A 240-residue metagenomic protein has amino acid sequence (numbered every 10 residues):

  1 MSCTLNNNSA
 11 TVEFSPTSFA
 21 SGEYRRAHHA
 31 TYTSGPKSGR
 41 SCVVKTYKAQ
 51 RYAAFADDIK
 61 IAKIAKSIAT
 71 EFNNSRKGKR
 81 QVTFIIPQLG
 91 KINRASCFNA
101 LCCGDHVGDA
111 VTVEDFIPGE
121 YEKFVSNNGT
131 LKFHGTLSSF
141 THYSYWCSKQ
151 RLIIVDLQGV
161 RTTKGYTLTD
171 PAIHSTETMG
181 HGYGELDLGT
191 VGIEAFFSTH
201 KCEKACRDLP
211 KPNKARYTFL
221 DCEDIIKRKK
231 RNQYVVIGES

Functional and structural regions predicted by a protein language model:
M1-K45, K227: ATP-binding glycine-rich phosphate-binding loop
E13-S18, Y32-T33, N99-C103, T141-Y145: Catalytic micro-motifs at enzyme active sites that drive phosphoryl/nucleotidyl and oxygen chemistry
P16, Y24-H29, S41-V43, G108-V111 (+2 more regions): Beta-strand-rich binding-surface signature of beta-sandwich/beta-barrel folds used to engage anionic ligands
H28, K66-T70, T141, Y145: Amphipathic alpha-helical interaction motifs in eukaryotic regulatory proteins
T31, S38-T136, K164-T218: Conserved structural core of kinase catalytic domains
F133-C147: Conserved alphaE helix
S144-D170, S175: Catalytic-loop of the protein kinase fold
Y217-S240: Eukaryotic intrinsically disordered, low-complexity regions
